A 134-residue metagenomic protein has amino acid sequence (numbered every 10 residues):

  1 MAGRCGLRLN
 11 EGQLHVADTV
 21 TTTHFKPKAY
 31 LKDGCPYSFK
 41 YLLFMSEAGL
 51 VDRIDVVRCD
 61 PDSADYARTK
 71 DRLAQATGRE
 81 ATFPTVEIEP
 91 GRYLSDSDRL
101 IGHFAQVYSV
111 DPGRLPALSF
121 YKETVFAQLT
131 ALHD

Functional and structural regions predicted by a protein language model:
C5-D134: GST-like domain detector, emphasizing the conserved glutathione-binding G-site in the N-terminal thioredoxin-like
